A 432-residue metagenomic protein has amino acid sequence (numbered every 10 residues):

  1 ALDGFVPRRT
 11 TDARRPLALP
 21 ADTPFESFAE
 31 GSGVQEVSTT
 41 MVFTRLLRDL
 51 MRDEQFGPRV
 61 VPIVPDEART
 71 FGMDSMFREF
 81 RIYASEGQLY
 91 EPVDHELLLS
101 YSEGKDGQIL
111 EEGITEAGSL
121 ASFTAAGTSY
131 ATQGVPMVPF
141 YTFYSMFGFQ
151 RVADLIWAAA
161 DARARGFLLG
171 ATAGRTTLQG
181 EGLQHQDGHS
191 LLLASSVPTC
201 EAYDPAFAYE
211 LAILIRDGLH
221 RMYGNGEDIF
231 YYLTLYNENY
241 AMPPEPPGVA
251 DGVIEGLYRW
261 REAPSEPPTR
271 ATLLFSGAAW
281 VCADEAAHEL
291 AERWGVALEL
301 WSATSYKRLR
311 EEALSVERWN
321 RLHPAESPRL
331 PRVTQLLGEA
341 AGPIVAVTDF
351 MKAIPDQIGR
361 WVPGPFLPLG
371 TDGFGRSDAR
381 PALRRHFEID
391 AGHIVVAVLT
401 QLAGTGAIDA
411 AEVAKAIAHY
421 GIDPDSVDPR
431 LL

Functional and structural regions predicted by a protein language model:
A1-P243, A250-G252, K307, A313-H323 (+2 more regions): Thiamine diphosphate
L98, T176-H185, S195, A202 (+2 more regions): Thiamine diphosphate
